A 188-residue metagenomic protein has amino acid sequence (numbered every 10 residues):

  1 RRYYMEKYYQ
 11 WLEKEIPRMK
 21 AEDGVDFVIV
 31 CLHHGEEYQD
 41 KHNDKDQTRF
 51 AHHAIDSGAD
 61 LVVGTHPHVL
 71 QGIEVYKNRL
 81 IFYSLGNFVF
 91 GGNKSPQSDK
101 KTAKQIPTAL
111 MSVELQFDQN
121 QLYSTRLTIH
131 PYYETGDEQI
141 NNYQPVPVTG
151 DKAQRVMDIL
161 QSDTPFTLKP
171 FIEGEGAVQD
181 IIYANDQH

Functional and structural regions predicted by a protein language model:
R1-H188: Acidic, metal/ion-coordinating pockets
